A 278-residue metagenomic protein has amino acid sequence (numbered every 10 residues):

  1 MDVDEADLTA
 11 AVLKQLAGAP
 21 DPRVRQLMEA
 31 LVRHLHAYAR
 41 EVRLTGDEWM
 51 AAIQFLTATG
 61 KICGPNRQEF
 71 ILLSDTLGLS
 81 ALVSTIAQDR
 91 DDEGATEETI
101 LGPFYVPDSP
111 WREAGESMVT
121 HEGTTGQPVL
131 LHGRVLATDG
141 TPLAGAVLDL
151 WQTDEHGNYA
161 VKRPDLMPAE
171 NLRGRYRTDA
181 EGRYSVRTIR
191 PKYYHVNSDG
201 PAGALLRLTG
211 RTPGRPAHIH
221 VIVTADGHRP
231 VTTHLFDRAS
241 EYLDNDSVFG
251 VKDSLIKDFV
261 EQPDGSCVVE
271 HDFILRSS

Functional and structural regions predicted by a protein language model:
V3-S278: Beta-strand-dominated extracellular/periplasmic modules and repeats in secreted or surface-exposed proteins
